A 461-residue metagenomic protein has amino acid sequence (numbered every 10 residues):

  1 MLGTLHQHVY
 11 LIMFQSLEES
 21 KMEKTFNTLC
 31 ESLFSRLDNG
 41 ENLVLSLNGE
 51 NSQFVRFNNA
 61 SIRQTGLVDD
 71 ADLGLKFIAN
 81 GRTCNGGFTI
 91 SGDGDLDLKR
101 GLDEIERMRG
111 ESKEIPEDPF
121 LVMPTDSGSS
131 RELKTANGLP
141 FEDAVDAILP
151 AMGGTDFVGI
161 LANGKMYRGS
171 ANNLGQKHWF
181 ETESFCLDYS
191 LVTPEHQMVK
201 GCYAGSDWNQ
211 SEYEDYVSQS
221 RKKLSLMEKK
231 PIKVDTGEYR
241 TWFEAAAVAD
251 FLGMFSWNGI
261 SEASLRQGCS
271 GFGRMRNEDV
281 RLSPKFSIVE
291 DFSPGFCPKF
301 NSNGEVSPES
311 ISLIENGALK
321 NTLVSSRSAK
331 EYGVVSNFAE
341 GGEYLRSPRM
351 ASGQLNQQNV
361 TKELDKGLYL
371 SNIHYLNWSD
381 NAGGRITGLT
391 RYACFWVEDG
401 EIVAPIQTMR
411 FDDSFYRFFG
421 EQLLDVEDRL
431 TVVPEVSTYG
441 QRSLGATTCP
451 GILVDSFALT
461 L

Functional and structural regions predicted by a protein language model:
H8: Cationic, low-complexity basic patches in intrinsically disordered or flexible, solvent-exposed regions
F14-L17, T25-F34, E41-F54, L96-F180 (+3 more regions): Acidic low-complexity segments
M22-S52, D250, W257-D291, R346-Y369: Short, compositionally biased leader-like segments
E41-L73, V158-H178, N303, K366-T390: Structured beta-strand/loop patches that form or line metal/cofactor-binding pockets in enzymes
Q53-R109: N-terminal alpha-helical targeting/anchoring segments
G66-N80, H178-G205, I314-E315, T390-D399: Short beta-strand elements
E142-Y216, K222, E244, A263-E290: Extended amphipathic alpha-helical scaffolds
M275-L461: Dual-mode signal for accessory low-complexity, basic/Gly-rich regions
